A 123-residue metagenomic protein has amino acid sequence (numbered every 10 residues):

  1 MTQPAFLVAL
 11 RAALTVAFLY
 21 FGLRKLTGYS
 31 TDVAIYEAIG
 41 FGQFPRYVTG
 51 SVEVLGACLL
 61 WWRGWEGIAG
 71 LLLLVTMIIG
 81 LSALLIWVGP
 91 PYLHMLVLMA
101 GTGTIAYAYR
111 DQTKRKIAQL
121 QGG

Functional and structural regions predicted by a protein language model:
M1-R24, Y47, W62-G123: Extended, low-polarity transmembrane helix blocks
V16-T49: Solvent-exposed, well-ordered loop and adjacent helix/strand elements within mature globular domains that form
Y29-S30, V52-V54, T76: A generic alpha-helix surface/boundary motif
I35, E53, A69-G70: Alpha-helix termini
G50-A57, L98-M99: Core segments of transmembrane alpha-helices that mediate helix-helix packing or line hydrophobic substrate/ligand
